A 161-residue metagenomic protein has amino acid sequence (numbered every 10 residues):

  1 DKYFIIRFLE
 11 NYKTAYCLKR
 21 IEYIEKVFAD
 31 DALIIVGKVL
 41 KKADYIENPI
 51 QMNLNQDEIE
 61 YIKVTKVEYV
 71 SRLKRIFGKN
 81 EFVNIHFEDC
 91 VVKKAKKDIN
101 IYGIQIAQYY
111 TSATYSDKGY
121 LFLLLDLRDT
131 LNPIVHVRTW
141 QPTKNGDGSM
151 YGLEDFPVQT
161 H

Functional and structural regions predicted by a protein language model:
D1, S112-H161: Low-complexity, intrinsically disordered terminal/linker segments enriched in charged and Gly/Pro repeats
D1-E22, K26: Short, low-complexity N-terminal intrinsically disordered segments enriched in polar/charged residues
I6-L9, K41-D57: Acidic/histidine-rich, surface-exposed loop or edge segments in extracytoplasmic proteins
K13-C17, A29-L33, S71-F82: Sec-exported extracytoplasmic/periplasmic mature domains
K19-E47: Short, well-ordered alpha-helical segments enriched in acidic and aromatic residues
F28-D31, K38-L40, Q105-Y110, T139-Q141: A mature extracytoplasmic/lumenal domain signature
L33, N84-K93, L124-D126, P157: Ser/Thr- (and often Asn-) enriched beta-sheet segments in non-cytosolic proteins
N48-S116: Surface-exposed, charged secondary-structure patches
